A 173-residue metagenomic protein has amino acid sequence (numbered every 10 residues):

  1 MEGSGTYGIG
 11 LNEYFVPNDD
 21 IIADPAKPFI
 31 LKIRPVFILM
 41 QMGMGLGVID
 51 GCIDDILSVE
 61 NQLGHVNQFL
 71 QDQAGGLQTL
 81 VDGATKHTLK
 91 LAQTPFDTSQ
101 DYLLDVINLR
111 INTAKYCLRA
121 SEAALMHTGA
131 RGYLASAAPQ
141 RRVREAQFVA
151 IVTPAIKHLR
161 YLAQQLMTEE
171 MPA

Functional and structural regions predicted by a protein language model:
M1, I22, Q41-G45, T113 (+3 more regions): Long, contiguous hydrophobic alpha-helical segments, chiefly transmembrane helices and signal peptides
M1-D82: Glycine-rich beta->alpha junctions and the first turn(s) of the following alpha-helix
Y7, A120-A123: A short pocket-lining beta-strand/turn micro-motif at the edge of beta-sheets
G47, G75-D82, I107, I111-L118 (+1 more regions): Generic structural signal for well-ordered, non-transmembrane alpha-helical segments in soluble/cytosolic regions
C52-V59, L80, H87, L91-T94 (+2 more regions): Change "in soluble alpha/beta enzymes" to "in soluble alpha/beta proteins
Q68-G75, Q100-I107, A137: Short, charged, amphipathic alpha-helical segments
D82-K115, E122-L134: C-terminal helix-coil-helix/basic helical segment that borders enzyme active sites and/or dimer interfaces and provides
R131-A173: Glycine-rich phosphate/cofactor-binding loops in nucleotide/flavin-utilizing enzymes
